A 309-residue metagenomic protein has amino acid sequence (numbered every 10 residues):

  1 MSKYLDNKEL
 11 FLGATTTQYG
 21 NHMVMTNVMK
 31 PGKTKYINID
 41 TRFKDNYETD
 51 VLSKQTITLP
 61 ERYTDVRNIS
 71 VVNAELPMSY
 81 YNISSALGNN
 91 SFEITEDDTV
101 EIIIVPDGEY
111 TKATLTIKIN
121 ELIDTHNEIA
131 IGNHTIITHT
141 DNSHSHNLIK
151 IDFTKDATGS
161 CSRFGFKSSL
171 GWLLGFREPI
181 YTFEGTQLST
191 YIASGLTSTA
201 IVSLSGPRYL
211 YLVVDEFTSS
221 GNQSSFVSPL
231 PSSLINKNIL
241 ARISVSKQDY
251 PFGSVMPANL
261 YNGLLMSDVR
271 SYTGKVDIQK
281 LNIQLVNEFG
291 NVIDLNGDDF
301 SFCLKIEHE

Functional and structural regions predicted by a protein language model:
M1-E309: The ATP-binding site of the protein kinase catalytic domain
